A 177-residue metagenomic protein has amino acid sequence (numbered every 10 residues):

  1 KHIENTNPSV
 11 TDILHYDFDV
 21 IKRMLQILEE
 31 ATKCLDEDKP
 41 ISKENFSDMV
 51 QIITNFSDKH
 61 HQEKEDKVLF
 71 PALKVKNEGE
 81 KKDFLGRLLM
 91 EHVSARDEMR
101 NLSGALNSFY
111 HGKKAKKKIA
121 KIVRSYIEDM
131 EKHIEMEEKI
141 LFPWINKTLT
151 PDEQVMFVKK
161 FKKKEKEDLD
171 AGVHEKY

Functional and structural regions predicted by a protein language model:
K1-Y177: Small-residue-biased structural context
